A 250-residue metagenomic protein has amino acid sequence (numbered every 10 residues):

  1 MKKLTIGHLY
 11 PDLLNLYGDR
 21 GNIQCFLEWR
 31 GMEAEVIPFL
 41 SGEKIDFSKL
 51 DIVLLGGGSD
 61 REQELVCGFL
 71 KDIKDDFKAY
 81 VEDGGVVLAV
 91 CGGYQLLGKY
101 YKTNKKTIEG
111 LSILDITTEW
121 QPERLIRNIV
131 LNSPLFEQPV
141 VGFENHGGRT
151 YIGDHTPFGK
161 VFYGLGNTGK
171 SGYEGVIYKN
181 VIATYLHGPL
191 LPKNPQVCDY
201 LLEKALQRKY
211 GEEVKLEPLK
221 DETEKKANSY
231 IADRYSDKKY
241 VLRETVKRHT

Functional and structural regions predicted by a protein language model:
M1-D75, A79, P192-T250: N-terminal beta1-alpha1 cap of cysteine-dependent amidohydrolase-like domains
K2-L4, L135-V140, I177-I182: Beta-strand-turn-beta hairpins that frame and shape the catalytic cleft of phosphate-ester-processing enzymes
H8, V36-P38, I113, G142-E144 (+1 more regions): Conserved beta-strand scaffold positions in the cores of enzyme catalytic domains, especially in NTP/NDP-utilizing
D12, G147-R149, G188-L190: Glycine-rich beta-alpha junction loops
I52-G56, L88, A183-Y185: Structural motif
S59-S133: Cysteine-nucleophile active-site neighborhood
K105-E174: Pocket-forming structural segment of enzyme catalytic cores
T168-L206: A glycine-centered loop/beta-turn motif at secondary-structure junctions
